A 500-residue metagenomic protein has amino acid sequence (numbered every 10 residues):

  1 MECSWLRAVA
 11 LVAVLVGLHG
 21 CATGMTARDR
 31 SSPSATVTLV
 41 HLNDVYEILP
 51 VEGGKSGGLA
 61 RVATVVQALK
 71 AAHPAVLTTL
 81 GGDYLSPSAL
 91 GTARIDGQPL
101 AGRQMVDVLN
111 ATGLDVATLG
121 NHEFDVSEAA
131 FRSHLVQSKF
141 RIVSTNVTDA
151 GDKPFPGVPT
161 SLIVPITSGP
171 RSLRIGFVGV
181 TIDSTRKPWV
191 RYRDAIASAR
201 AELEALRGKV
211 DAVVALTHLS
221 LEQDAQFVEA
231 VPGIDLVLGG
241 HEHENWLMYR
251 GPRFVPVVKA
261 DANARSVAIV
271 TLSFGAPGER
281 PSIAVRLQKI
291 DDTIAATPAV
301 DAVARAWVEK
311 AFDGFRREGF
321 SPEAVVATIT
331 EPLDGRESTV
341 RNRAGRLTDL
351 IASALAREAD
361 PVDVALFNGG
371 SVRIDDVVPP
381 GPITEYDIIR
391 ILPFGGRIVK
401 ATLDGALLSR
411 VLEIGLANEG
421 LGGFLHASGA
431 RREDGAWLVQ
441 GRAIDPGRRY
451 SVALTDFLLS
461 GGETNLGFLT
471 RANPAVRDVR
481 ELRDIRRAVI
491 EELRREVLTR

Functional and structural regions predicted by a protein language model:
M1-A10: Bacterial N-terminal signal peptides that target proteins for export
L11, G113-V116, Y386, R442: Alpha-helical protein-protein interaction elements
L15, G20-T36, V40-L42, Y46 (+4 more regions): Non-catalytic terminal accessory segments
A22-P298, N342-R357, A365, I391 (+3 more regions): Acidic, metal/ion-coordinating pockets
